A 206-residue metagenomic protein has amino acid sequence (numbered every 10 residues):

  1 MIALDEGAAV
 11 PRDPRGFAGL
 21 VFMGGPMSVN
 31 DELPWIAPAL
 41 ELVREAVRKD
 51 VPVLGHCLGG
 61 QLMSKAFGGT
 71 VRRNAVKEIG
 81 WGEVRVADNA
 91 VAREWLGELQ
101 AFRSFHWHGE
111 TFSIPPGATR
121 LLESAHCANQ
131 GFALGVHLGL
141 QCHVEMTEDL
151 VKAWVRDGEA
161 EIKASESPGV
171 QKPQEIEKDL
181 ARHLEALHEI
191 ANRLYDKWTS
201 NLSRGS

Functional and structural regions predicted by a protein language model:
M1-K49, K163-S206: N-terminal beta1-alpha1 cap of cysteine-dependent amidohydrolase-like domains
G7-A9, S28, Q61, F112 (+1 more regions): Surface-exposed, flexible loop/turn segments at secondary-structure boundaries
R12-R15, P34, L58, A66 (+2 more regions): Generic recognition of short, well-ordered alpha-helical segments
M23-A90: Cysteine-nucleophile active-site neighborhood
F67-L150: Pocket-forming structural segment of enzyme catalytic cores
T147-S167: A hydrophobic, small-residue-rich beta->alpha segment in the mid-to-C-terminal subdomain of diverse proteins
